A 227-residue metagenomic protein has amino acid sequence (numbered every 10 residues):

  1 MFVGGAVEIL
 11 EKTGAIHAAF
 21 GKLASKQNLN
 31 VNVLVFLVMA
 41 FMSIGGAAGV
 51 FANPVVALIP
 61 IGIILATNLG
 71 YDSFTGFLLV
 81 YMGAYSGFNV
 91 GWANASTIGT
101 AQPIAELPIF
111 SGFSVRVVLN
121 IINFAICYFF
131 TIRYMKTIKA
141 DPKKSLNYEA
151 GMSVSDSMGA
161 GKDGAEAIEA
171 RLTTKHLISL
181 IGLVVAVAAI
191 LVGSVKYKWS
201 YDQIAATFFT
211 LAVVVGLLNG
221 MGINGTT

Functional and structural regions predicted by a protein language model:
E8-T13, L34, S43-A47, F51 (+3 more regions): Transmembrane alpha-helical segments of multi-pass membrane transport proteins and ion-pumping complexes
T13-L23, F36-I44, G164-L172: Short juxtamembrane and helix-loop transition motifs at transmembrane-helix boundaries in membrane proteins
T13-N28, A140-N147, T226-T227: Flexible loop linkers connecting adjacent transmembrane helices in multi-pass alpha-helical membrane transporters
A24-N89, T100, E106: Hydrophobic transmembrane alpha-helices that form the pore/transport pathway of multi-pass ion and small-solute
V31-V35, G112, S179: Residue-level signature of transmembrane alpha-helical entry/exit and packing/kink sites in multi-pass membrane
F88-V117: Transmembrane alpha-helical segments and their short flanking loops that form helix-hairpins/helix-helix interfaces
F113-T227: Long, contiguous bundles of hydrophobic transmembrane helices that form the permeation core of multi-pass
